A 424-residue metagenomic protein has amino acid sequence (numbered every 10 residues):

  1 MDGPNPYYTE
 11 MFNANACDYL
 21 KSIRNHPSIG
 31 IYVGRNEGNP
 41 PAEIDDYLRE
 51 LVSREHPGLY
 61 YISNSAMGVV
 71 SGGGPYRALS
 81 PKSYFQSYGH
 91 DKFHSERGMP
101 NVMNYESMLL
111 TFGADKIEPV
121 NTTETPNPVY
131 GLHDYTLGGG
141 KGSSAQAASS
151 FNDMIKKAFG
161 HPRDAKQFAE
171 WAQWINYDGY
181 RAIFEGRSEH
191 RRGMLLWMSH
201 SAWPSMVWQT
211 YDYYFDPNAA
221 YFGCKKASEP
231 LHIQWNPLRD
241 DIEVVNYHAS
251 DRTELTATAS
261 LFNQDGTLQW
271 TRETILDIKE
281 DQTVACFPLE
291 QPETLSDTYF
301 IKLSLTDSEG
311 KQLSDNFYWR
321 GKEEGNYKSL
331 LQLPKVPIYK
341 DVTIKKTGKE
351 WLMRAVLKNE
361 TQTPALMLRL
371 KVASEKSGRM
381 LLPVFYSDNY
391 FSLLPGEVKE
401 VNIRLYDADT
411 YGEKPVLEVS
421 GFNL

Functional and structural regions predicted by a protein language model:
M1, G38-A42, V69-V70, N101-V102 (+6 more regions): Flexible loop/turn segments at secondary-structure boundaries
M1-Y60, N64-M67, M194: Active-site mouth of glycoside hydrolases
Y32, F85-S260, Q269: Substrate-binding clefts and catalytic carboxylate motifs of secreted carbohydrate-active enzymes
D216-V245, R320-E350: Low-complexity, acidic Ser/Thr/Pro/Gly-rich terminal tails and inter-domain linkers that flank the onset of structured
D240-I278, T283-F287, D297-T306, L357 (+1 more regions): Beta-strand-rich binding/interaction modules
A259, P337-F391, V401-R404: C-terminal accessory/binding modules appended to enzymatic or scaffolding proteins
F262-S296, L381-A408: Intrinsically disordered, low-complexity Pro/Gly/Ser/Thr-rich segments with frequent PxxP/GP/PP motifs and embedded
E290-Q332, L382, N402-L424: Terminal connector regions
